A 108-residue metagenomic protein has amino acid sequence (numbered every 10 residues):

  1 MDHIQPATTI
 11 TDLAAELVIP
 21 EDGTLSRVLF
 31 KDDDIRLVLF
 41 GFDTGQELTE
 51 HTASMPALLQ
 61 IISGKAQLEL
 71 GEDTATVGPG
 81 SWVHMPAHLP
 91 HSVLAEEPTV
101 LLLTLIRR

Functional and structural regions predicted by a protein language model:
M1-D34, E69: A short, N-terminal "cap"/entry segment at the start of jelly-roll beta-barrel domains of the cupin/DSBH fold
G23, D33-A53: Conserved short histidine dyad/triad with adjacent acidic residue
I35, T44, S54-M55, D73 (+2 more regions): A generic "binding-loop/recognition-motif" signal
M55-Q67, G71: Glycine- and acidic-residue-biased ligand/ion/polar-headgroup-sensing regions
I62-S63, G78-P79, E97: A cytosolic small-molecule/anion-sensing beta-strand core signal
E72-A87: Short acidic-glycine-tyrosine-enriched beta hairpin
A87-R108: Ligand-binding loop in jelly-roll beta-barrel domains
